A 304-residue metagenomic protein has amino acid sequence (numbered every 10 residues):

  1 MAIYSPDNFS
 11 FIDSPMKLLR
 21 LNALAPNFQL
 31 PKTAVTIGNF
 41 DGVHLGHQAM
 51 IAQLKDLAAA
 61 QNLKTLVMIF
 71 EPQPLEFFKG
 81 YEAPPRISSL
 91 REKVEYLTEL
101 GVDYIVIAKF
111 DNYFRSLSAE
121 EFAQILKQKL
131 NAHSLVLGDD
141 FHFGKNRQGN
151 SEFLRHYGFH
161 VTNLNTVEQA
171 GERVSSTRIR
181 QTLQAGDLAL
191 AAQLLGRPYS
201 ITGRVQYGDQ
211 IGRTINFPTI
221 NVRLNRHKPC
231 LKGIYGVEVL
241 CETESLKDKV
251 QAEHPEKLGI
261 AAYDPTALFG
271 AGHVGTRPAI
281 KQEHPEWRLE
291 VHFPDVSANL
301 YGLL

Functional and structural regions predicted by a protein language model:
A2-T36: Positively charged, low-complexity intrinsically disordered leader regions
A25-S89: N-terminal catalytic cores of NTP/NDP-binding nucleotidyl/phosphoryl-transfer enzymes
H44, L97, L135, A191 (+1 more regions): Residue-level signal for inorganic ion chemistry
K64, K79, A83-P84, R91-L100 (+5 more regions): Active-site-adjacent structural elements in enzyme catalytic cores
D103-A108, H133-L137: Divalent metal-dependent hydrolysis catalytic cores, especially in the metallo-beta-lactamase
S116-P218: Classical nucleotidyltransferase
D209-L304: Phosphate/ribose-recognition catalytic cores of enzymes acting on nucleotide-derived substrates
